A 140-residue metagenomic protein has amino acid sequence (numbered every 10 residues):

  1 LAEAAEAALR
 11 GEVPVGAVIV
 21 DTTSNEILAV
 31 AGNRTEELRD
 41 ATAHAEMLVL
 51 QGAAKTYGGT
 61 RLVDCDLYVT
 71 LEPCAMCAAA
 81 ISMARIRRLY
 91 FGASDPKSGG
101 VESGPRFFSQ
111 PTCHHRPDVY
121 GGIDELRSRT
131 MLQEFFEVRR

Functional and structural regions predicted by a protein language model:
L1-R10, E26, P73-R140: Zinc-dependent deaminase
A4-A7, A17, A29, A45 (+1 more regions): Small-residue (primarily alanine) positions within well-ordered alpha-helices, especially packing/interaction faces
G11-V15, V63: Short, basic and Ser/Thr-rich N-terminal targeting/leader segments
V15-D21: Short beta-strand scaffold segments in enzyme catalytic cores
E26-T35: Short beta->alpha transition motifs characteristic of CBS
T35, V69, A93: Residues that line or immediately flank small-molecule/substrate-binding pockets and catalytic motifs
E37-L48: A short, polar/charged loop-to-alpha-helix boundary motif
G59-L71: Immediate flanking context of iron-sulfur cluster ligation sites
